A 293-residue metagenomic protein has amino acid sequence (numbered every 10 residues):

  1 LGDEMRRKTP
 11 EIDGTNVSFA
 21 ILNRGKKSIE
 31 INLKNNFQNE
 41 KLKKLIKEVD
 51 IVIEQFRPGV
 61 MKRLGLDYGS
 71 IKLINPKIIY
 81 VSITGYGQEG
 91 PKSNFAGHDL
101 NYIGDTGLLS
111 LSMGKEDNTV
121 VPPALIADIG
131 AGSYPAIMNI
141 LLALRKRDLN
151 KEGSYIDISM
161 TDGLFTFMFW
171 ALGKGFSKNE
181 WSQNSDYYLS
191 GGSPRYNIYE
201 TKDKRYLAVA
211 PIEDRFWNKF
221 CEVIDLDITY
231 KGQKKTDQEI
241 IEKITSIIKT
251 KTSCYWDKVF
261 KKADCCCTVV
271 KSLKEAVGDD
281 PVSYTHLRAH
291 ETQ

Functional and structural regions predicted by a protein language model:
L1-L149: N-terminal helix-loop segment corresponding to the beta1-alpha1 unit of nucleotide/adenylate-binding folds
D3-E4, S177-Q183: Short Pro/Gly-enriched beta-strand edge/turn motifs at strand-loop
G85-G87, M160-F165, D203-R205, P211-F216 (+1 more regions): Glycine-rich beta-alpha junction loops
T106, G132-G153, T166-S177, K219-L226: Oxidoreductase and adenylate-handling cofactor-binding alpha/beta cores
V120-A131, G153-Y155, D186-Y187, P194-Y196 (+1 more regions): A short glycine-threonine-serine/GTX helix/turn-capping micro-motif
S190, P194-C267: Aromatic-enriched alpha-helical interface/lid elements that frame and gate functional surfaces
K261-S283: Conserved PLP cofactor-binding pocket of PLP-dependent enzymes
T285-T292: Conserved small/polar residues in nucleotide/adenosyl-binding loops
